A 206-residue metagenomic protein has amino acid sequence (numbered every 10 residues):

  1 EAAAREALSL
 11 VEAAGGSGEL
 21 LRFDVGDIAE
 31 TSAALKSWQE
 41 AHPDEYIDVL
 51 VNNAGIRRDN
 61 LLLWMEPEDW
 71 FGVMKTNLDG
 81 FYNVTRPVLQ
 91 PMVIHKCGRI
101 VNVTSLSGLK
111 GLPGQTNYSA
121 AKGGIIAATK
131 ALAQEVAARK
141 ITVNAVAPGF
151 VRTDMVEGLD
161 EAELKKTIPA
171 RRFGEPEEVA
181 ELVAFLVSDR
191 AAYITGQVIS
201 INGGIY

Functional and structural regions predicted by a protein language model:
R22-A34, P67, E177: The beta1-alpha1 cofactor-binding region of Rossmann-like NAD(H)/NADP(H)-dependent oxidoreductases
I56, L63-Y82, C97, V101 (+2 more regions): Catalytic Tyr-X3-Lys loop
L61-L62, D69-F71, V156, L164: Substrate-binding pocket helix/loop in short-chain dehydrogenase/reductase
T85, A121, T129: Active-site helix of classical SDR
Q90, Q134-A138, A192: Alpha-helical segment proximal to the catalytic Tyr-Lys
S105: Residue(s) in the substrate-gating loop at a strand-loop-helix junction that position the organic substrate next
L109-P113, A184, T195-Y206: Short C-terminal tail/terminal secondary-structure segment of NAD(P)H-dependent dehydrogenase/reductase domains
I168-V179, R190: A conserved structural motif in NAD(P)-dependent oxidoreductases
